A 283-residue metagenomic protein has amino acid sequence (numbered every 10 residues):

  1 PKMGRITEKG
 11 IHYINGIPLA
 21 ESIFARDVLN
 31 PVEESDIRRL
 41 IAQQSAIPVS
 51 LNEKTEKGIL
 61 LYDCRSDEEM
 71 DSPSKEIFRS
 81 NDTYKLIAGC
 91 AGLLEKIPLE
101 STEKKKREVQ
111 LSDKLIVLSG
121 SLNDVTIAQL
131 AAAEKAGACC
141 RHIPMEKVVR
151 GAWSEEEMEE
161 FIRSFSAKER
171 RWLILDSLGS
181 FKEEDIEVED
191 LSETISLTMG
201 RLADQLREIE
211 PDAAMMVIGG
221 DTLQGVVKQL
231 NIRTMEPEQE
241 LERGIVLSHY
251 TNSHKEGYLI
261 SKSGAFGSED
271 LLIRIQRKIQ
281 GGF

Functional and structural regions predicted by a protein language model:
P1-A20, A25-S35, D212-A213, V217-E269: Active-site histidine-anchored catalytic micro-motif
P1-P73, R79, G282-F283: Cap/lid and interdomain-hinge subdomains that line or gate substrate/regulatory clefts in soluble alpha/beta enzymes
R5-I14, S72-E76, P98-T102, Q129-L130 (+2 more regions): Short acidic, glycine/serine/threonine-rich loops at helix termini
V28, S35, A46, S50 (+1 more regions): Accessory terminal and edge-of-domain segments that mediate assembly/interaction and cofactor placement around
P48-E53, L61-C64, K85-C90, E95-K96 (+4 more regions): General beta-strand structural signal in soluble alpha/beta enzymes
G58-L61, Y84-L86, K114-I116, R170-I174 (+2 more regions): Residue-level preference for the first positions of well-ordered beta-strands
E95, E156, I162-R163, A167 (+2 more regions): Catalytic cores of soluble, metal-dependent hydrolases
E108-I195: Redox- and metal-dependent alpha/beta enzyme cores, enriched for Fe-S-associated oxidoreductases and cofactor-handling
